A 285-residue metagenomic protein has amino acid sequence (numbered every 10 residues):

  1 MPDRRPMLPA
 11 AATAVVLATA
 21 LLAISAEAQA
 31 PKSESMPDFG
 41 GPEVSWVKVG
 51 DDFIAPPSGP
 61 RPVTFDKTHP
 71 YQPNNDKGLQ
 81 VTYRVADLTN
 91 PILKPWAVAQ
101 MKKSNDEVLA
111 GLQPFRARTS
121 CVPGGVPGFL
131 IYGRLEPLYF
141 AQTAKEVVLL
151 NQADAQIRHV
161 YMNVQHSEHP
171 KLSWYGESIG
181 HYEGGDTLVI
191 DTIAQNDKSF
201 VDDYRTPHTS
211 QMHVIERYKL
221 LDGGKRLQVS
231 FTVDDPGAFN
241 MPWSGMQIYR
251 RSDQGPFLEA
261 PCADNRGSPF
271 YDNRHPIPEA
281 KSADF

Functional and structural regions predicted by a protein language model:
M1-A14: Bacterial N-terminal signal peptides that target proteins for export
A11-A23: Bacterial N-terminal signal peptides
A28-F285: PEST-like low-complexity, intrinsically disordered acidic/proline/serine-rich tracts that flank trafficking/processing
